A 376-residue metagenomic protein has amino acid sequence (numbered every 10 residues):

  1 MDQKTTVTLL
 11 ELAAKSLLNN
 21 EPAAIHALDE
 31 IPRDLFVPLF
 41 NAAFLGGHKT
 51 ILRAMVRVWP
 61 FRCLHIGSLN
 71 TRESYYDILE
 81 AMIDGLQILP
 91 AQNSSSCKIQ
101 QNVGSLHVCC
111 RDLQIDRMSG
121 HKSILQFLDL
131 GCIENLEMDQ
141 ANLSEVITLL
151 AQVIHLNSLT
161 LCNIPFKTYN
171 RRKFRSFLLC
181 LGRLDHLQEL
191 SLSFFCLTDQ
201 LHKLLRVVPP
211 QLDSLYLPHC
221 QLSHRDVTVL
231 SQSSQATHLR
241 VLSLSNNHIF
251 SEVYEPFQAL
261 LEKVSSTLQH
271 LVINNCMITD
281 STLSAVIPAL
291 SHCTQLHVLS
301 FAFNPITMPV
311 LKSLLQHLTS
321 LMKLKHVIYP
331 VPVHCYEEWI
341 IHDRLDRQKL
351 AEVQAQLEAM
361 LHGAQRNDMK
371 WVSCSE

Functional and structural regions predicted by a protein language model:
M1-E134, V333, H342-E376: Cullin-RING E3 adaptor/co-adaptor recruitment helices
D2, R53-A54, W59-F61, H65-R72 (+4 more regions): Leucine-rich repeat domain C-terminal region
V7, E11, K15, R33-P38 (+16 more regions): Amphipathic alpha-helical interface elements that mediate macromolecular binding in regulatory proteins
N19-A23, R33, H48, I115-H121 (+8 more regions): Short, solvent-exposed loop/turn at the beta-strand->alpha-helix junction within individual leucine-rich repeat
N19-V56, P256-A259, Q269-M277, S281-L290 (+1 more regions): Extended amphipathic alpha-helical scaffold segments
V37, R62, G104-L106, E134 (+7 more regions): Structural register of leucine-rich repeats
S94-Y216: Alpha-solenoid helical-repeat scaffolds
L125-L128, I147-H155, R171-L184, H202-Q211 (+5 more regions): A structural signal for leucine-rich repeat
